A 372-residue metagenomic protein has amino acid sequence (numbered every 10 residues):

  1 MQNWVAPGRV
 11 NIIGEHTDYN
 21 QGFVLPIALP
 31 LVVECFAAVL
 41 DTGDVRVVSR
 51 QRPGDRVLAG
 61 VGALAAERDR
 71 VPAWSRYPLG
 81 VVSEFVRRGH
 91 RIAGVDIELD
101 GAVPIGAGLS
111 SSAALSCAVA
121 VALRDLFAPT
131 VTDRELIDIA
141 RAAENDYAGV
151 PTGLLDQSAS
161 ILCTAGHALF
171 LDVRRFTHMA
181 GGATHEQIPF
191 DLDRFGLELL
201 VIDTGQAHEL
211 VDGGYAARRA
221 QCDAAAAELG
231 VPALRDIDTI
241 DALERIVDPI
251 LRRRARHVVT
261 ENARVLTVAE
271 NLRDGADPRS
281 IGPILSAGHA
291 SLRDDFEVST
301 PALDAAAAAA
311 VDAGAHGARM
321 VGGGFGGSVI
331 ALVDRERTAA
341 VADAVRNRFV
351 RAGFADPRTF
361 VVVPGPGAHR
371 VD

Functional and structural regions predicted by a protein language model:
M1-H16, N20-F23, A59-A63, R70-L192 (+3 more regions): Gly/Ser-rich oxyanion-binding loop with an adjacent helix/lid that shapes the negatively charged ligand pocket
M1-R9, I13, E34-V71, V173-G317 (+1 more regions): C-terminal nucleotide
Q21-D41: Structural signature of FAD isoalloxazine-binding scaffolds in flavoprotein oxidoreductases
A28, W74, S299: Short, conserved glycine- and acidic-residue-centered signature motifs in active-site or ligand-binding loops
V45, A113-C117, S328-L332: FabD-like malonyl-/acyl-CoA
I97-L99, I202-T204, V329: A structural signal for short, well-ordered beta-strand segments
F325: Glycine-rich phosphate-binding loop
